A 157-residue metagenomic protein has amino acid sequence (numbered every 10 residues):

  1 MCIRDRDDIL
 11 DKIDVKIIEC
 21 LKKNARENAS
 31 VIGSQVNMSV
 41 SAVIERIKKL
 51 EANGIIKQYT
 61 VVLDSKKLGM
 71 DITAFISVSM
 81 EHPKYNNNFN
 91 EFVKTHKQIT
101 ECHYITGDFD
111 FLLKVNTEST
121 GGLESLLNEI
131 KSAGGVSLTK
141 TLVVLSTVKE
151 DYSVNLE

Functional and structural regions predicted by a protein language model:
R4-E157: A compositional/biophysical signature of low hydrophobicity enriched in polar/charged and small residues
